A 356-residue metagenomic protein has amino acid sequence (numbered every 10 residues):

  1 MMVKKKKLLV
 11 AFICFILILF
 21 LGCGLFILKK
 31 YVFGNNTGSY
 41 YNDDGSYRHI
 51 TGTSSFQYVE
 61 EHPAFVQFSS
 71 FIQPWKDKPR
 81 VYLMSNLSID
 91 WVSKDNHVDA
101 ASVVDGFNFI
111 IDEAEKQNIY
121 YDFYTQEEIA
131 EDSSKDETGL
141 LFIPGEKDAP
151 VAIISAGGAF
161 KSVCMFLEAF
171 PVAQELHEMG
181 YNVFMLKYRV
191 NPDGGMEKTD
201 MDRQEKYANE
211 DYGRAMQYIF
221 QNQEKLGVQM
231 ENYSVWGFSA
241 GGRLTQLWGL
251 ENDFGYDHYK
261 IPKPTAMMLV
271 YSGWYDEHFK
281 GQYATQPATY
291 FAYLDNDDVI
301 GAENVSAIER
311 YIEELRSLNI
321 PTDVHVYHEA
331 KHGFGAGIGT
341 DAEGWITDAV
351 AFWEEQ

Functional and structural regions predicted by a protein language model:
G38-W75, A292, R316-Q356: C-terminal catalytic histidine-bearing segment of alpha/beta-hydrolase fold enzymes
I72-K76, R80-K147: N-terminal cap/lid segment of alpha/beta-hydrolase-fold proteins
A149-G158: Short beta-strand element of the alpha/beta-hydrolase
S162-P171, Y188, E303-A307: The serine-hydrolase catalytic nucleophile loop
C164, R189-L226, G337-A342: Catalytic nucleophile-loop/oxyanion-hole region of alpha/beta-hydrolase and closely related hydrolase-like folds
F166-F184: Short amphipathic alpha-helix adjacent to the substrate-entry channel of hydrolases
Y207-T285: Primarily recognizes the serine-hydrolase "nucleophile elbow" in alpha/beta-hydrolase and SGNH/GDSL folds
H258-D323: The feature captures the conserved acid-bearing segment of alpha/beta-hydrolase catalytic domains
